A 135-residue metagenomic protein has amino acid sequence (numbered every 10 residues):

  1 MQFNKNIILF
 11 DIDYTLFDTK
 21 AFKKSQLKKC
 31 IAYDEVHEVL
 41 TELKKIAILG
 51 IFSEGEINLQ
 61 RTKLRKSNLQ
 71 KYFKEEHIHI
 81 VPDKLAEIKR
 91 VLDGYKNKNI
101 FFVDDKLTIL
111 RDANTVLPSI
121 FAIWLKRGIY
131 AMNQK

Functional and structural regions predicted by a protein language model:
M1-K29: Active-site neighborhood of HAD-like aspartate-dependent phosphohydrolases
Q2-F3, K45-A47, D93-K98: Glycine-rich phosphate-binding loop signature in dinucleotide/nucleotide-binding domains
I7-L9, G50, I100-F101: Hydrophobic "anchor" residues on beta-strands that sit immediately upstream of conserved functional sites
T15, F22, I57-N58, T108 (+1 more regions): Conserved Rossmann-like nucleotide-cofactor binding loop
S25-I51, L85: Short, acidic loop-to-helix structural element flanking the phosphoryl-transfer center in phosphate-processing enzymes
V36-T41, I88-L92, L110, N114: Short amphipathic alpha-helical segments and helix-helix/interface helices
E56-F101, T115-V116: Substrate-recognition "cap/lid" segment bordering the active-site pocket of phosphatases
F101-K135: Acidic, Mg2+-coordinating phosphoryl-transfer loop and its flanking beta/alpha structural elements, shared across
